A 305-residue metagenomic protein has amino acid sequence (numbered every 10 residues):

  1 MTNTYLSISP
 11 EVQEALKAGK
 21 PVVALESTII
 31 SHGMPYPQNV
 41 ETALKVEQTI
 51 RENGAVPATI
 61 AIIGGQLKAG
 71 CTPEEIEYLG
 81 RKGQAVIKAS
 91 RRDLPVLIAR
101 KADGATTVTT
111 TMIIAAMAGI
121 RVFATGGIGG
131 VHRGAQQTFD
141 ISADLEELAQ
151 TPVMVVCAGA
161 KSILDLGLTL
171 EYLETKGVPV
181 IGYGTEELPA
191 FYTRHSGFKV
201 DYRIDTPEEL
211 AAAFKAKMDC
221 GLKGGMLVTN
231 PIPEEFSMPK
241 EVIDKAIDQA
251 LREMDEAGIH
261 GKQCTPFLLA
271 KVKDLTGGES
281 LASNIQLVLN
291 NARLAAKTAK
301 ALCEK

Functional and structural regions predicted by a protein language model:
M1-G19: N- or domain-start disorder-to-order transition segments that initiate the globular core
E14-K17, V22-V23, I114-M117, V122-A124 (+5 more regions): Solvent-exposed alpha-helices and their adjacent loops that cap or buttress functional pockets in soluble metabolic
V23-L25, P57-I62, G104, V122-G127 (+5 more regions): General beta-strand structural signal in soluble alpha/beta enzymes
S27, H32-M34, V40-V96, D219-E235: Glycine-rich nucleotide/cofactor/substrate-binding loop typically near the N-terminus or early in the first domain
P37-A43, E75-G80, G130-A149, Y172: A glycine- and small-aliphatic-rich helix-loop capping segment at beta-alpha/alpha-beta transitions that lines
T107-V108, Q136-A149, V153-E174, E208-A212: Active-site glycine-rich loop that binds ribose-phosphate moieties when present
R194-D219: Anionic-ligand binding region
L222-N290: A C-terminal functional module that forms or caps the active site or interfaces directly with catalytic machinery
